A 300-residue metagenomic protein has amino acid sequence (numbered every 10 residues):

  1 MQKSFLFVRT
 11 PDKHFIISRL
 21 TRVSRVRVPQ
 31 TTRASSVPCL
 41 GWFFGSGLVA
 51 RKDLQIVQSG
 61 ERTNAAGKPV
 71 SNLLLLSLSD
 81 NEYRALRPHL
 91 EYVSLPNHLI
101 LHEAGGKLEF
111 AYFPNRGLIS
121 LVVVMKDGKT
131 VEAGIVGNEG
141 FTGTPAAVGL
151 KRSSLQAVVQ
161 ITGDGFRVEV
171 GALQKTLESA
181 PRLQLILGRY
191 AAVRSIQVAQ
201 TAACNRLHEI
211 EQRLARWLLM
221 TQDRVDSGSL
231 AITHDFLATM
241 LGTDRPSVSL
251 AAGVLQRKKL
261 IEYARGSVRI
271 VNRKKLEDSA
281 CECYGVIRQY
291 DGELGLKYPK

Functional and structural regions predicted by a protein language model:
K3-V8, V23-Q30, S35: Short, positively charged low-complexity motifs
L74-Y112: Regulatory nucleotide-sensing modules
L99-I161: Cyclic nucleotide-binding regulatory domains
G134-A192, Q200: Cyclic-nucleotide recognition modules
I161-T162, L177-T243: Polybasic "coupling" helices that flank or enter modular domains
L219-K300: Phosphate-/nucleic-acid-contacting segments
